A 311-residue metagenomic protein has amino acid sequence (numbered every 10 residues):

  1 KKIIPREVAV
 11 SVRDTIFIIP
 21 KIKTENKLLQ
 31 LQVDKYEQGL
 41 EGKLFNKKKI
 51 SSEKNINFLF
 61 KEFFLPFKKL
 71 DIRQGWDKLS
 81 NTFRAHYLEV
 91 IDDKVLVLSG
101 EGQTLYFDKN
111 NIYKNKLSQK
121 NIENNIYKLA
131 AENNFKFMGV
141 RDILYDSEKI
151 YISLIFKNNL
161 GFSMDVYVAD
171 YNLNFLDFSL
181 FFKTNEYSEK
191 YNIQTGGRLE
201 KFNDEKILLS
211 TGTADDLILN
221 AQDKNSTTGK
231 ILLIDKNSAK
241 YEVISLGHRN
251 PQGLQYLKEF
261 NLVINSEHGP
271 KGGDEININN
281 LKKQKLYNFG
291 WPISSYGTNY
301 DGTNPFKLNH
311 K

Functional and structural regions predicted by a protein language model:
K1-K43: Boundary detector for helix-to-coil junctions that initiate low-complexity/charged tails
D34-K68, Q74-G75, A85, V97-L98 (+3 more regions): Beta-propeller domain segments
S51, N55-P66, W76, D93-K128 (+1 more regions): Beta-propeller domains
L59-K61, I112-L129, F175-N185, E242-S245 (+1 more regions): Beta-propeller fold detector
L79-D92, N133-S147, E189-K206, L246-L262 (+2 more regions): Beta-rich, blade/repeat-based domains predominating in secreted/periplasmic proteins but also intracellular
K94-L98, K149-S153, K206-S210, L262-S266: Conserved beta-propeller blade signature
N133-N134, I155-L160, E189-K190, I218-N225 (+1 more regions): Short consensus segments that form the blades of beta-propeller domains, in both extracellular/periplasmic
F137-M138, L160-K201: Asp-box/WD-like beta-propeller blade repeats and closely related beta-sheet repeat scaffolds
